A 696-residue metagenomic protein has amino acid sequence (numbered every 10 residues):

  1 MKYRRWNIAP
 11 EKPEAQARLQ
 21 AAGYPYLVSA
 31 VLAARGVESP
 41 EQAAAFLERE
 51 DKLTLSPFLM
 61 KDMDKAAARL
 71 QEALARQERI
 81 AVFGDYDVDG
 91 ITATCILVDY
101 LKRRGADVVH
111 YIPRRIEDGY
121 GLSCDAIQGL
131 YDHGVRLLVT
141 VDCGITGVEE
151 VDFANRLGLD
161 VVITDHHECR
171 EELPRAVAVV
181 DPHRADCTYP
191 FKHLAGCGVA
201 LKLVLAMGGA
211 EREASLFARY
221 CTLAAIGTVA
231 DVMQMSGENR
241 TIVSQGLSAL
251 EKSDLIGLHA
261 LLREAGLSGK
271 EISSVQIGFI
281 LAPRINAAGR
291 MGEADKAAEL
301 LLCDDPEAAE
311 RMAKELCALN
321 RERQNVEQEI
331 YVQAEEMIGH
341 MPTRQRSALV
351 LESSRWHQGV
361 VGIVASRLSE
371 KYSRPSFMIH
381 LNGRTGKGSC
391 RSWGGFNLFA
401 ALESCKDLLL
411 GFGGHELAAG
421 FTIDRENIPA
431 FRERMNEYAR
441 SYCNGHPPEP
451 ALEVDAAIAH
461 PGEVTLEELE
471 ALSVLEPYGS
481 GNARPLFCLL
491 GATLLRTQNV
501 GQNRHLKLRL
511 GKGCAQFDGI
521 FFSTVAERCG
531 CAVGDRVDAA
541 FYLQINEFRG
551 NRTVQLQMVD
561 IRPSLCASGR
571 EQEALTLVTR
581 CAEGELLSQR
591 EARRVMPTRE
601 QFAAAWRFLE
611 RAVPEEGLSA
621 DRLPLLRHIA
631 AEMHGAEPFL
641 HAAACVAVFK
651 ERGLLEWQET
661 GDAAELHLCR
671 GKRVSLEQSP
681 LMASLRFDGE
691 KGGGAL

Functional and structural regions predicted by a protein language model:
K2, A9-R136, L157-G158, G209-A430 (+1 more regions): Hydrophobic helix-and-loop "lid/oligomerization" segment in the mid-to-C-terminal part of catalytic domains
E72, E168-D181, H340, L510-A515: Acidic-glycine-rich active-site phosphate/pyrophosphate-binding loop
Y86-G90, C143, H166-H167, P182 (+3 more regions): Generic detector of well-ordered alpha-helical packing
I96, P174-R212, F217-V229, Q601 (+1 more regions): Short alpha-helices
L97, K102, R240-P283, A287-E335 (+4 more regions): Acidic, two-metal ion nucleic-acid-processing modules in DNA metabolism proteins
I127, V151-D152, V646: Short amphipathic alpha-helical segments and helix-helix/interface helices
V141-L194: Histidine/acidic-residue-rich, glycine-tolerant segments that coordinate divalent metal ions
H166-H167, H357, H415, H505: Histidine-centered active-site/metal-ligand motif
